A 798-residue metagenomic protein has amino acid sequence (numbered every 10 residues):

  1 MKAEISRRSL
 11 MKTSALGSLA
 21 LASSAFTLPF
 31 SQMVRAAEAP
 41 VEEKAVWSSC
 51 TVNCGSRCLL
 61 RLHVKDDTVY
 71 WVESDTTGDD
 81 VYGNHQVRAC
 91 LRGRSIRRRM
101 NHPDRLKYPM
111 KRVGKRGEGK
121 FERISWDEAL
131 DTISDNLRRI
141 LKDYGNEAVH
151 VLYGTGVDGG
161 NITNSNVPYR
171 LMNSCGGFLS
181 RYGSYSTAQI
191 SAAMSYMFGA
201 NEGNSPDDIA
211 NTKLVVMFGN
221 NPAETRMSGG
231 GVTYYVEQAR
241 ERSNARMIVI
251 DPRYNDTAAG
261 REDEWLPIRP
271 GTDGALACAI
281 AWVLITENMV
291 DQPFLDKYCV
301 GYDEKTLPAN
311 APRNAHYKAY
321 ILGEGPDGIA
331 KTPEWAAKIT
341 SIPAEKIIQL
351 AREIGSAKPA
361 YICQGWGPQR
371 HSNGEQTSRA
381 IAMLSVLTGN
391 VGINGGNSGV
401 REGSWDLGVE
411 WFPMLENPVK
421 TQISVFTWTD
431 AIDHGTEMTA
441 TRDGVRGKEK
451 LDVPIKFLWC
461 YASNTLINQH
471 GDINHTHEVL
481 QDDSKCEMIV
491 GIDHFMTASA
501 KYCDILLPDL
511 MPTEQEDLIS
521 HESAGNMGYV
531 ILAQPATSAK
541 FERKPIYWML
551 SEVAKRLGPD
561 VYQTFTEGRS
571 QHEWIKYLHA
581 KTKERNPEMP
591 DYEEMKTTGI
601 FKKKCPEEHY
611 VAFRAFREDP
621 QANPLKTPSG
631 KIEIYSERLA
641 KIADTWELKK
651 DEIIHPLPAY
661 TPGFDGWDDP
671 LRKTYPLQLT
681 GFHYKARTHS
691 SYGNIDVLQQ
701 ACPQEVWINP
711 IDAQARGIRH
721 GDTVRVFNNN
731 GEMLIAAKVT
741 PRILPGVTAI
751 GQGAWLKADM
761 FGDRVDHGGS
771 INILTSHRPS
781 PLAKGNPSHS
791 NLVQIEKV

Functional and structural regions predicted by a protein language model:
K2-M289, E334, K456, Y461 (+3 more regions): N-terminal export/assembly segments and adjacent metallocofactor-ligating motifs of anaerobic energy-metabolism
S165-I250, T257, A275, K338 (+3 more regions): Extended redox/cofactor-interaction regions of prokaryotic respiratory oxidoreductases
R253-A357: Long, well-ordered, tryptophan-enriched scaffold segments
E262-I268, G528-A539: Short beta-alpha connecting loops at secondary-structure transitions that line or flank enzyme active sites
K297-V300, I354, N397-G408, T566-K581 (+1 more regions): A glycine-rich phosphate-binding loop feature that marks nucleotide/adenosyl-phosphate handling sites
R313-I432: Active-site phosphate/pyrophosphate-binding segments
E487-M488, P535-A554: Phosphate/diphosphate-binding loops
I546-T598, S690-Y692, D696-W707, I711-V798: Long, contiguous, secondary-structure-rich segments that constitute the structural scaffold of globular domains
